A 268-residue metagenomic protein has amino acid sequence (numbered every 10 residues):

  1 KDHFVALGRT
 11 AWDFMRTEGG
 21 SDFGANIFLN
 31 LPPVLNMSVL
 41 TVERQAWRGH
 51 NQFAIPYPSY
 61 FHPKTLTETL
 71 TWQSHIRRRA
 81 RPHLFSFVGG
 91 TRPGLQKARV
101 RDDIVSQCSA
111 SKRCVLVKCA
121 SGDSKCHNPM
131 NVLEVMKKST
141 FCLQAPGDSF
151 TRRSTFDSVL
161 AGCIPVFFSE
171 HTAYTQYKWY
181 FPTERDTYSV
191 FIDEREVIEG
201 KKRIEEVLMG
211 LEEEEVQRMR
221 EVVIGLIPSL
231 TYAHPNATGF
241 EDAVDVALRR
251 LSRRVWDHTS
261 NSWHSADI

Functional and structural regions predicted by a protein language model:
K1-R153, A161, S169-Y180, T187-E194 (+2 more regions): Nucleotide-sugar donor-binding catalytic core of glycosyltransferases
D157: Acidic donor-binding helix in nucleotide-sugar-dependent glycosyltransferases
T183-L211: E2/UBC-UEV (E2-variant) core
L208-L226: Conserved donor-nucleotide binding/catalytic region of nucleotide-linked donor-dependent transferases
